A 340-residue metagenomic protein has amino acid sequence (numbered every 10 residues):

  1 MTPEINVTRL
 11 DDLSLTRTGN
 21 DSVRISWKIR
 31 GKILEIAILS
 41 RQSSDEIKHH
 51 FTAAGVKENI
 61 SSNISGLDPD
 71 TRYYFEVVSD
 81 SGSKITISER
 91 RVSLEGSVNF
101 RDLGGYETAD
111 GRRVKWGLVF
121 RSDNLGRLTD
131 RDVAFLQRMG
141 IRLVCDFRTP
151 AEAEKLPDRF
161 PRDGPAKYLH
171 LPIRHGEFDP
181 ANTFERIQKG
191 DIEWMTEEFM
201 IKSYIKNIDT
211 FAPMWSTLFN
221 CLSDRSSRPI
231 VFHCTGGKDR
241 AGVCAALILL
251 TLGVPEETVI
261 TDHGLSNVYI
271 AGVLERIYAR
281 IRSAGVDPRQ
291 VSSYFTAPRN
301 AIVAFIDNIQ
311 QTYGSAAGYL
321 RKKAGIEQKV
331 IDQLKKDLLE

Functional and structural regions predicted by a protein language model:
M1-V231, C244-E340: Cys-dependent protein tyrosine phosphatase-like superfamily
T235-G236, R240-A241: Ser/Thr-glycine-rich phosphate-binding loops at phosphate-binding pockets of nucleotides, nucleotide cofactors
